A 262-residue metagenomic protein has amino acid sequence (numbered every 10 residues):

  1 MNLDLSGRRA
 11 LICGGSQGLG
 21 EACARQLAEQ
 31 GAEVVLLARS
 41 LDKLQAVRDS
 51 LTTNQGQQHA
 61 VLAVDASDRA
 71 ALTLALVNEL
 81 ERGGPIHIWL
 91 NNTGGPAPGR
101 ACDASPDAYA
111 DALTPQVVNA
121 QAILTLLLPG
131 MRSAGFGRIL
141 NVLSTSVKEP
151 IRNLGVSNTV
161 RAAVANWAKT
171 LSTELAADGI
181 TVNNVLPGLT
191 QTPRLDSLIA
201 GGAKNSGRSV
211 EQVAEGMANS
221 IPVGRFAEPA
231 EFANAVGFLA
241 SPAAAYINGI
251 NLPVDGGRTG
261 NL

Functional and structural regions predicted by a protein language model:
R9, S16-Q17: Conserved glycine-rich cofactor-binding loop
A32-V47: Conserved glycine-rich Rossmann-like NAD(P)H-binding loop of the short-chain dehydrogenase/reductase
R100-L113, I139, M217: Substrate-binding pocket helix/loop in short-chain dehydrogenase/reductase
P129, T173-E174, A245: Alpha-helical segment proximal to the catalytic Tyr-Lys
L140-V164, A168-A177, L189-T190: Catalytic loop of short-chain dehydrogenase/reductase
E149, G237, N248-L262: Short C-terminal tail/terminal secondary-structure segment of NAD(P)H-dependent dehydrogenase/reductase domains
A176, T181, I247-G249: Short, small/polar-rich loop/turn modules that mediate ligand/substrate recognition or access, typified
